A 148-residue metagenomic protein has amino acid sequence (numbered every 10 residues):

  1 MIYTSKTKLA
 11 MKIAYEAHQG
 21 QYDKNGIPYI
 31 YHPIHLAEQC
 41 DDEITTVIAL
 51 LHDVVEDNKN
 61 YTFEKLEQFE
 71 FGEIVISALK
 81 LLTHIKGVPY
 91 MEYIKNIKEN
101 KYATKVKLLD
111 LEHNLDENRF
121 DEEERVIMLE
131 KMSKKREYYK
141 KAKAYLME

Functional and structural regions predicted by a protein language model:
M1-E148: Active-site helical microenvironments for divalent-metal-assisted chemistry
